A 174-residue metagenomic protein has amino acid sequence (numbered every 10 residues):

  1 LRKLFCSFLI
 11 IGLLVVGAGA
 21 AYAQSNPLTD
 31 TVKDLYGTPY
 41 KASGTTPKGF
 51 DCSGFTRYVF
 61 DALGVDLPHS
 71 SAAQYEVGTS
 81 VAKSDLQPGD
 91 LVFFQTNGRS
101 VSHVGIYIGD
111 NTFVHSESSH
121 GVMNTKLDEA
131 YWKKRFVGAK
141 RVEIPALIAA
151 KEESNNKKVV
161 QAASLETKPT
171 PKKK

Functional and structural regions predicted by a protein language model:
S7-G17: Bacterial N-terminal signal peptides
Y22-D30, T38, V65, V101 (+1 more regions): Aromatic- and glycine-rich peptidoglycan recognition patches
P27-T31, D51-G54: Generic alpha-helical secondary structure signal
T38-P88, K173: Catalytic cysteine-centered active-site loop
V65-M123: ...with weaker cross-activation on analogous glycine-rich loops/strands in unrelated enzymes
